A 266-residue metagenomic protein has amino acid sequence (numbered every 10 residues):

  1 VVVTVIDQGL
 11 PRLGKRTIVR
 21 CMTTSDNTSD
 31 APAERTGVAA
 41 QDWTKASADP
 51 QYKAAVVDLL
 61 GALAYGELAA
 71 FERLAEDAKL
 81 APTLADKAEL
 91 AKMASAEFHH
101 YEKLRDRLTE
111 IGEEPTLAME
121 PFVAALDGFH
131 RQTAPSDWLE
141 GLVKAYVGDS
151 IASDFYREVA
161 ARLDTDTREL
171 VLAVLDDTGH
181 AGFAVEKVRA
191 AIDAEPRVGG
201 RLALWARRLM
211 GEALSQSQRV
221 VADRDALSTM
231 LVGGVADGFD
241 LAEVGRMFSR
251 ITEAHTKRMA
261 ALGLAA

Functional and structural regions predicted by a protein language model:
V1-C21: N-terminal amphipathic/basic-hydrophobic helices that include classical n-h-c signal peptides and signal-anchor
T17-D86, L90: Short, extreme N-terminal leader segments that mark the start of a protein/domain
T24-S29, M93-E120, E186-V188: Conserved alpha-helical segments that form or flank metal/cofactor-binding pockets of metalloenzymes
Q41-G61, P121-A145: Acidic/His metal-coordination segments adjacent to aromatic residues that form catalytic metal sites in metalloenzymes
Y52-L63, L84-H99, W138-L142, D166-H180 (+1 more regions): Alpha-helical scaffold segments that form or flank carboxylate-/histidine-based iron centers
A70-A91, T133, D149-D166: Helix-loop segments that flank and shape redox-cofactor active sites
R157-S215: A contiguous pocket-lining binding segment that forms or flanks enzyme active sites
V198-A266: Extended, helix-rich structural scaffolds rather than catalytic motifs
